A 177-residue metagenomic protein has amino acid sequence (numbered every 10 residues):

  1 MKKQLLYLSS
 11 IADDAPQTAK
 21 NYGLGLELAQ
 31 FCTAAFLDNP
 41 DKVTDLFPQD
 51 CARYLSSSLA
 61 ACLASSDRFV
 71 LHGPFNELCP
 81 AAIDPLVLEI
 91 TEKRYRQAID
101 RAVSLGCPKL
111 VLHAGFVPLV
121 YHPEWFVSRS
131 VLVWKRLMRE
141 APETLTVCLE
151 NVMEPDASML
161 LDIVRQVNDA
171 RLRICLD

Functional and structural regions predicted by a protein language model:
M1-Q97, V103, D169: N-terminal pre-domain/capping segments
L26, L71, L149-E150, I174-D177: Active-site flanking residues adjacent to catalytic metal/cofactor-binding acidic residues
P80-R173: Active-site acidic/histidine proton-transfer and metal-coordination neighborhood in alpha/beta enzyme cores
